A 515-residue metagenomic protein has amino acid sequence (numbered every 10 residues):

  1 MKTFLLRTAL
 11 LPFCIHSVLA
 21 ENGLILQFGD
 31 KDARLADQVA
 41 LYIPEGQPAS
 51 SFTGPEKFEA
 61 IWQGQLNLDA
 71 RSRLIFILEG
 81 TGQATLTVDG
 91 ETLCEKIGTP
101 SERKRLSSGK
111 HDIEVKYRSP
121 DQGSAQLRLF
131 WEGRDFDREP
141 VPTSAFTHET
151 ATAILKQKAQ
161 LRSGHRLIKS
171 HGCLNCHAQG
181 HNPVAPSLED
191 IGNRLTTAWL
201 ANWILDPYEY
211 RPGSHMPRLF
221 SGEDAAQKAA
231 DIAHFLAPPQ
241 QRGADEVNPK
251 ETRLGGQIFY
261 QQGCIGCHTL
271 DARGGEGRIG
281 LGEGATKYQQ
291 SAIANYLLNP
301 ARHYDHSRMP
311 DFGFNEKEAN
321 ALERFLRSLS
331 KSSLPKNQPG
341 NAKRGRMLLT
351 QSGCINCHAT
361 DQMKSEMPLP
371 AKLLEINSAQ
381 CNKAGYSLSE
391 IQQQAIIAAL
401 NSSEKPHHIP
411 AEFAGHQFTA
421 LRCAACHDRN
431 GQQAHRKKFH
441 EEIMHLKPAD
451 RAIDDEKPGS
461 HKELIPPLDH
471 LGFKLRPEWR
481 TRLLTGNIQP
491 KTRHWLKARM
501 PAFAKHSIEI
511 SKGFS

Functional and structural regions predicted by a protein language model:
M1-R7: Positively charged n-region of N-terminal signal peptides that target proteins for export
R7-S17: Bacterial N-terminal signal peptides
V18-I75, E79-L161, R242: Extracellular/secretory pathway-exposed regions associated with glycan biology
W62-L66, R73-I75, S101-R103, R162-G164 (+9 more regions): Generic recognition of flexible, low-complexity loop/linker segments
A70-F76, S107-K110, G172, K228 (+5 more regions): Short tyrosine-centred short linear motifs in exposed loops/low-complexity segments
S144-I168, A237-Y260, S328-T350, E390-T419 (+2 more regions): Electrostatic cytochrome c docking/interface patches
K169-N175, G180, K228, Y260-G266 (+8 more regions): Short pre-active-site segment immediately N-terminal to redox-active cysteine/selenocysteine motifs in thiol-based
G180-Q240, D271, G275-S333, D361-H408 (+1 more regions): Extracytoplasmic electron-transfer domains, predominantly the class I c-type cytochrome c fold
